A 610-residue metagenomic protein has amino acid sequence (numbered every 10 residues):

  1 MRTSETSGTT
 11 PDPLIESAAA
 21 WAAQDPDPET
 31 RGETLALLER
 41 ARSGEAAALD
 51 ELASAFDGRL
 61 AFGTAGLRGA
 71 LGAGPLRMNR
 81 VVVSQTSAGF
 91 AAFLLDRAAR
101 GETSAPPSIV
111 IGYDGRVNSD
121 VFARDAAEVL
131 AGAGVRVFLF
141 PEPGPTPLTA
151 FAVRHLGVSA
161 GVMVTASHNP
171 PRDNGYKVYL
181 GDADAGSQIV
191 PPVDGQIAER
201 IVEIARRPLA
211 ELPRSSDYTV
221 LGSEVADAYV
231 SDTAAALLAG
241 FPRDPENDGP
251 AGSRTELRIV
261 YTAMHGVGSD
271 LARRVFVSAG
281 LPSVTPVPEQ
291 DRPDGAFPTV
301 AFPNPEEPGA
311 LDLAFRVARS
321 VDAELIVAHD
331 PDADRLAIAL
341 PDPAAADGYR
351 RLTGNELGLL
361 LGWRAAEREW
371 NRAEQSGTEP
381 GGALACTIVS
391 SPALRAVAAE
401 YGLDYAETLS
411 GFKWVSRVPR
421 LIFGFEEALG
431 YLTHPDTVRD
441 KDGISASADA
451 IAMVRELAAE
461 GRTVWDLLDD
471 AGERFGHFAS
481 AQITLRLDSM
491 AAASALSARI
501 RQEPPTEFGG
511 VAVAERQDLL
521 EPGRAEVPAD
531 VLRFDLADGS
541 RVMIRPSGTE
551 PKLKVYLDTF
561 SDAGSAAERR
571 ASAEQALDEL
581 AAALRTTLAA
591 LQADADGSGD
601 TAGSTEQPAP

Functional and structural regions predicted by a protein language model:
R2-T10, E16-A126, T219-E256, V267 (+2 more regions): An N-terminal, well-structured beta->alpha segment
W21-E33, E51-L60, N174-A318: Gly/Ser/Thr-enriched, mixed-charge loops and adjacent short helices that form phosphate/oxyanion-binding elements
F56-L76, A166-N169, A263-L271, V275 (+4 more regions): Conserved phosphate/anionic-ligand binding catalytic regions in large, soluble enzymes, centered on
R100, V110-D173, G280-I338: N-terminal small/polar loop signature for handling phosphorylated ligands or for N-terminal nucleophile
F122-L130, R172-G181, A272, P331-G358 (+1 more regions): Short Gly/Thr/Asp-enriched flexible loops that form oxyanion-binding sites at enzyme active sites
Y179, A185-A210, N355-E374, E379-G382 (+2 more regions): Glycine-rich phosphate-binding loop plus the immediately following alpha-helix
R319, A323-L325, H329, A346-G348 (+3 more regions): Phosphate-binding and adjacent anionic-ligand microenvironments
